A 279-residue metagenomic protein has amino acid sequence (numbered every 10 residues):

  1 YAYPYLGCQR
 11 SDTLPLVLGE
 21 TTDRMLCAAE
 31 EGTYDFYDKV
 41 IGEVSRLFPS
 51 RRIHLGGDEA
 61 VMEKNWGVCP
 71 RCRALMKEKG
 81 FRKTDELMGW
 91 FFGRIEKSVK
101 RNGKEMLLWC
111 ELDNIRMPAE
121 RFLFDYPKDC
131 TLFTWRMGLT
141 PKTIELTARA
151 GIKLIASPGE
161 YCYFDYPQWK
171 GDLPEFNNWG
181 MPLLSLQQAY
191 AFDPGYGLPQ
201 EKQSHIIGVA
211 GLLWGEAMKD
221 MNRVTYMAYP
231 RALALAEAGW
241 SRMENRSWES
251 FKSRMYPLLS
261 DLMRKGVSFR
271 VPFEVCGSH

Functional and structural regions predicted by a protein language model:
Y1-D35, E63-G89: Aromatic- and acidic-residue-enriched carbohydrate-binding clefts of CAZyme catalytic domains
E30-R52, E59, A74-H279: Substrate-binding groove of N-acetylhexosamine-processing glycoside hydrolases
